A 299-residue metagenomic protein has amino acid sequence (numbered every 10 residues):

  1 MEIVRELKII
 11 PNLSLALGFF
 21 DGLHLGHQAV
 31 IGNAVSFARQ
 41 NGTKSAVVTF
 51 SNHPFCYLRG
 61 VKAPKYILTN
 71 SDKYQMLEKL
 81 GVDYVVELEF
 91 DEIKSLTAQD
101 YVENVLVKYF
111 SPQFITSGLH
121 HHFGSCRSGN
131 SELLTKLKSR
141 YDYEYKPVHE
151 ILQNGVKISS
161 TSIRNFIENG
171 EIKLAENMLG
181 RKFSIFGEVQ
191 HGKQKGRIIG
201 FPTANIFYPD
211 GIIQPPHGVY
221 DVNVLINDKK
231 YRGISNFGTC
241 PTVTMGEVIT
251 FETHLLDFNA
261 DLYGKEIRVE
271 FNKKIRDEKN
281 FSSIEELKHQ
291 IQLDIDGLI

Functional and structural regions predicted by a protein language model:
M1-K8, V86: Short acidic-hydrophobic, aromatic-tinged amphipathic segments that line or gate anion-handling sites
L7-T69: N-terminal catalytic cores of NTP/NDP-binding nucleotidyl/phosphoryl-transfer enzymes
I9-N12, E92-S95, I151-V156: A short acidic, often aromatic-flanked loop/helix-cap motif at beta-alpha or helix-coil junctions that lines enzyme
H24, L77, I115, A175 (+2 more regions): Residue-level signal for inorganic ion chemistry
C56-L119, F123-Y141: N-terminal Rossmann-like or analogous alpha/beta NTP/dinucleotide-binding catalytic cores that position adenine
K138-N236: Glycine-rich, Lys/Arg-enriched anion-binding loops that position phosphate/diphosphate groups for phosphoryl
G192-I299: Phosphate/ribose-recognition catalytic cores of enzymes acting on nucleotide-derived substrates
